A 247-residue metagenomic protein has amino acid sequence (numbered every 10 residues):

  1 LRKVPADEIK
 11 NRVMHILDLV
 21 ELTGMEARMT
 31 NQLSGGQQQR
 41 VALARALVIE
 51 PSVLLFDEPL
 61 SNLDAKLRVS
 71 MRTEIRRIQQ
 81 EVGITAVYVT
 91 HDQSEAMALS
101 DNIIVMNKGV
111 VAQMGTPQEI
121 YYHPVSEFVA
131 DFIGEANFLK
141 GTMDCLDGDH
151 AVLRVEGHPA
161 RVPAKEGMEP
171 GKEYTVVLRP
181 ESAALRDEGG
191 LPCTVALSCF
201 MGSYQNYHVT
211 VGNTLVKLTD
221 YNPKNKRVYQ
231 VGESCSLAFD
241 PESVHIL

Functional and structural regions predicted by a protein language model:
L1-F128: ABC ATPase nucleotide-binding domains
G24, G35-G36, G109, G115 (+6 more regions): Glycine-centered flexibility sites
T116-G148: ABC transporter nucleotide-binding domain
A136, L146-L247: Non-catalytic connector elements of ABC transporters
